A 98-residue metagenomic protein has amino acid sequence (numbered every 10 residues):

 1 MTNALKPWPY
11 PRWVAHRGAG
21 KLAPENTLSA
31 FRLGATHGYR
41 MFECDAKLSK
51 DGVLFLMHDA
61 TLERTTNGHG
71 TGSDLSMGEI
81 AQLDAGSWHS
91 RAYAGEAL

Functional and structural regions predicted by a protein language model:
M1-T2, A35: Non-catalytic pre-domain segments flanking phosphatase-related domains
A4, Y10-P11, H58-L98: Metal-dependent phosphodiesterase/phospholipase catalytic core, i.e., the His/Asp/Glu-rich active-site region
R12-V14, M41: Structural preference for beta-strand elements that scaffold enzyme active sites
H16, G34, D45, I80: Conserved, mostly hydrophobic/aromatic
A19, A46-L48, T61-L62: Short, glycine/acidic-enriched loop or turn micro-motifs at the edges of active sites
A23-L33: Short, acidic/polar
L33, H37-Y39: Structural motif
F42-F55: Short acidic, Gly/Ser-rich segments with clustered Asp/Glu that frequently serve as metal-coordination loops in enzyme
